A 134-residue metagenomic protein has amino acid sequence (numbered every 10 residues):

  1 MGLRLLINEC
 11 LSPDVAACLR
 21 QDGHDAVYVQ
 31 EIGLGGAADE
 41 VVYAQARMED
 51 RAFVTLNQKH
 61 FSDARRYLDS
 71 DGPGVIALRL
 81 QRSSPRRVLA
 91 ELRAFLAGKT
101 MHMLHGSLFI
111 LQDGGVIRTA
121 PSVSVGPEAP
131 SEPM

Functional and structural regions predicted by a protein language model:
G2-A52: N-terminal first-folded block
L3, R20-Q21, E91-G98: Ribonuclease/tRNase effector modules and their secretory precursors
Q30, N57, L78-L80: Short beta->alpha connector loops at strand-helix junctions that form conserved, small/polar/Pro-enriched
L34-G36, R82-R86, V116-I117: A short acidic, often aromatic-flanked loop/helix-cap motif at beta-alpha or helix-coil junctions that lines enzyme
R47-A64: Acidic, metal-binding active-site segment of PIN/NYN-like and related structure-specific nucleases
F61-F95: Mid-chain, well-packed structural core segment of small domains
G98-M134: Charged phosphate-binding loop/patch that engages nucleotide di/tri-phosphates or the phosphate backbone of nucleic
